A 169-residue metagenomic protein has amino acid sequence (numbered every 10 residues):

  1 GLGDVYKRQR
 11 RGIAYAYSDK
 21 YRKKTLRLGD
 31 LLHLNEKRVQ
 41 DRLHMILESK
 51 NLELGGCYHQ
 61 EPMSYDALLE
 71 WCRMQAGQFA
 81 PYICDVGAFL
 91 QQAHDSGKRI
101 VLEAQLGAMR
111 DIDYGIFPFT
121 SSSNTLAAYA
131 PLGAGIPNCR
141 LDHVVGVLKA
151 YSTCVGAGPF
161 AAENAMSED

Functional and structural regions predicted by a protein language model:
L2-Y6: Short, small-residue-biased leader/transition segments that mark boundaries at the very start of proteins
G12-L26: Residues forming anionic-ligand binding surfaces in small-molecule and nucleic-acid pockets of primarily soluble enzymes
Y15, K98-V101, G107, L141-V145: Structural motif
L28-Q75: N-terminal leader/propeptide and maturation segments of large enzyme subunits in energy/redox metabolism and hydrolases
L34, F117-D169: Flexible beta->alpha loop and helix N-cap segments adjacent to enzyme active/binding sites
M45, S49, W71, F89-Q92 (+2 more regions): Alpha-helical scaffold segments in soluble metabolic enzymes
E53-L68, C84-G87, N138-V145, C154-E163: Flexible, glycine/charged-enriched surface loops at secondary-structure junctions
C72, F79-L126: Acidic catalytic cores of enzymes that act on phosphate-bearing nucleotides/polynucleotides
